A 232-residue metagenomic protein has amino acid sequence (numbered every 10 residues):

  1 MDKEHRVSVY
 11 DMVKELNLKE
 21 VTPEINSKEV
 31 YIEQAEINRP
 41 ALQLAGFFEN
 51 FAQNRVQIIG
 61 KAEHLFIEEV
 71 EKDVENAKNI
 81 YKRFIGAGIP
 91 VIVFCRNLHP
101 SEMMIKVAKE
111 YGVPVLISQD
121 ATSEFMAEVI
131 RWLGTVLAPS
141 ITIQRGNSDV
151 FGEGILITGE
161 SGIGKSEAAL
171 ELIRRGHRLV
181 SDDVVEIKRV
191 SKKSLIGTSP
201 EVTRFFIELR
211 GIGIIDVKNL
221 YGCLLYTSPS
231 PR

Functional and structural regions predicted by a protein language model:
D2-F84: Gly/Thr-rich phosphate-binding loop signature of adenosyl cofactor/nucleotide-binding cores
G46-E49, N54-I58, A62-L137: Feature captures the catalytic cores and cofactor-binding loops of soluble hydro-lyases/lyases that act on carboxylate
N76-A77, I141, K165: Amphipathic coiled-coil/heptad-repeat helices and related helical stalk/stem segments that mediate oligomerization
L133-V150: P-loop NTPase nucleotide-binding/switch module
E153-I173: Glycine-rich phosphate-binding P-loop
L179-S191: Short beta-strand-centered segment that lines the nucleotide-binding/catalytic pocket of NTP-utilizing
S191-L225: Conserved nucleotide-sensing/catalytic segment adjacent to the nucleotide-binding pocket in NTP-handling enzymes
Y226-P231: Conserved small/polar residues in nucleotide/adenosyl-binding loops
